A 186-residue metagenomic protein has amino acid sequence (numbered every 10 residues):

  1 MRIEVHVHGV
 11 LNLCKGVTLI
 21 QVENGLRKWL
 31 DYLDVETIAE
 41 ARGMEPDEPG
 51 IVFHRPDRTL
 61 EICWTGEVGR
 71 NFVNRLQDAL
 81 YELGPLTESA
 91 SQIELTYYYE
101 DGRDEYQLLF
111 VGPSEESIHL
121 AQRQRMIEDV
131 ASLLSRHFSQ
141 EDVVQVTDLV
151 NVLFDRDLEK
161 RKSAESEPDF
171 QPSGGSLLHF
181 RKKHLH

Functional and structural regions predicted by a protein language model:
M1-D31: Short, extreme N-terminal segment that most often corresponds to the first beta-strand
W29-Y32, A39-H186: Charged interaction segments
